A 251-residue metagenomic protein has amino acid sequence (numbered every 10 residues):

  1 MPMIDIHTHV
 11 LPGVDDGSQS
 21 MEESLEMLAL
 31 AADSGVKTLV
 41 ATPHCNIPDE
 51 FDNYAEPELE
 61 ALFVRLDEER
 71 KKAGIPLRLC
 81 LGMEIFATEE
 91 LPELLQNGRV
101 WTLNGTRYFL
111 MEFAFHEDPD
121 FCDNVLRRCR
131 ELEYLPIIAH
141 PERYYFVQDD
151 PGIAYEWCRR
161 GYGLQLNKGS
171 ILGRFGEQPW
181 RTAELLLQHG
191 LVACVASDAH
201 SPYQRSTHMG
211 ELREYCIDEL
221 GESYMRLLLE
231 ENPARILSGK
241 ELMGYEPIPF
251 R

Functional and structural regions predicted by a protein language model:
M1-I75: An N-terminally biased module of ancient metal coordination in phosphate/nucleic-acid-related enzymes
H7, P43, L79, H140 (+2 more regions): Divalent metal-coordination and catalytic microenvironments
A32, R130, L187-Q188: Non-catalytic positions within long, well-ordered alpha-helices that form the structural scaffold/packing of enzyme
H44, L191-T207: Short acidic/histidine-rich active-site segments
N46-D49, A87-T88, R143-V147, I171-R174 (+1 more regions): Active-site environment of divalent metal-dependent phosphoester hydrolases
E50-Q165, M243-R251: Extended substrate/RNA-proximal surfaces in nucleic-acid metabolism proteins
L166, A183-S197: Conserved short secondary-structure transition element at the edge of the structured enzyme core that lines
M209, R213-R251: Mid-to-C-terminal alpha-helical segments outside catalytic/metal-binding sites
